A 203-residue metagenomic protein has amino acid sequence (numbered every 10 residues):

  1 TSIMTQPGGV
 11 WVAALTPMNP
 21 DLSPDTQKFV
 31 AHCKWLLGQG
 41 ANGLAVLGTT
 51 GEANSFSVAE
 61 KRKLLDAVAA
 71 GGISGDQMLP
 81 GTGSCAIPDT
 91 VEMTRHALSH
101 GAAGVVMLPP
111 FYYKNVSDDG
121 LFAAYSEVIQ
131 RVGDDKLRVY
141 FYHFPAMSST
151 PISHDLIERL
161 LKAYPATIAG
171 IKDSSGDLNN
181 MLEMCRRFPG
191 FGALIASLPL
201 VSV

Functional and structural regions predicted by a protein language model:
I3-P151, I168: Active-site beta->alpha loop and helix N-cap motifs at the rims of alpha/beta catalytic domains
R131-K136, F144-V203: Catalytic alpha/beta core domains of metabolic enzymes, predominantly
